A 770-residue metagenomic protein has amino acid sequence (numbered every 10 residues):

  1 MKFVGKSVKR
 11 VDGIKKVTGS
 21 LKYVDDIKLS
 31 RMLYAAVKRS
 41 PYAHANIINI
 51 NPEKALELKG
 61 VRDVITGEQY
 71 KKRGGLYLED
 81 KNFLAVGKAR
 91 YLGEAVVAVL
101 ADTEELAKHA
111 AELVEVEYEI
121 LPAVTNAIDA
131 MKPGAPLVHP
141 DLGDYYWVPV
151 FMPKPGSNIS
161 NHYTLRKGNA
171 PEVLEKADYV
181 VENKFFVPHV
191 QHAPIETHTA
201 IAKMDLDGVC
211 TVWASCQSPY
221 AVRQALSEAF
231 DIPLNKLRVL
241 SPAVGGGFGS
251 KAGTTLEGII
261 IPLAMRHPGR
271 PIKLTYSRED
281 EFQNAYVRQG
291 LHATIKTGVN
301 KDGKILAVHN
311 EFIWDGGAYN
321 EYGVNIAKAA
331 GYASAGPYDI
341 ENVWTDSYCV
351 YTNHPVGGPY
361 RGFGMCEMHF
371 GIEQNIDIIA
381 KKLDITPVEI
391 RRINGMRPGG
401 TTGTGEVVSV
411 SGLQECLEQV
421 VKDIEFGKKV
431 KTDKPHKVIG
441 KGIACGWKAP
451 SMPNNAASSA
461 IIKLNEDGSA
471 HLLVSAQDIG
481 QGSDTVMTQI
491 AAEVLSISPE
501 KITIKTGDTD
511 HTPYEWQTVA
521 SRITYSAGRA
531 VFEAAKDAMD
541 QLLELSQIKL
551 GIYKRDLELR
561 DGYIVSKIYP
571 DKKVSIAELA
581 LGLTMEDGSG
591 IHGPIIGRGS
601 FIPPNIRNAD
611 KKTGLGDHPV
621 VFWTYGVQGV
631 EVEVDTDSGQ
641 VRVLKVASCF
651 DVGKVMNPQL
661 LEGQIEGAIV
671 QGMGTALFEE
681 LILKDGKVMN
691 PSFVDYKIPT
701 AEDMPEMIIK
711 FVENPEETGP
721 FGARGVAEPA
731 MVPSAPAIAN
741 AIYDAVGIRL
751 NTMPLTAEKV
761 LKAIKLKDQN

Functional and structural regions predicted by a protein language model:
M1-P155, V180-N183: Flexible, low-hydrophobicity surface segments
K6, D12-T18, P149, K154-A200 (+5 more regions): Glycine-rich loop/linker segments at domain edges
A35, C210-A214, S469-V474, V643-K645: Short, aliphatic-rich beta-strand segments
G67-E68, D231-K236, M265-K273, K301 (+4 more regions): C-terminal catalytic domains of large/alpha subunits in multi-subunit enzymes
G74-L78, A110-L113, A193, A214 (+13 more regions): Short acidic, glycine/serine/threonine-rich loops at helix termini
V86-K88, P233-S241, M265-S277, E281-N284: Conserved catalytic cysteine-centered active-site region of acyl-thioester-dependent Claisen-condensing enzymes
V138-F230, M396-S469, D478, M689-D703 (+1 more regions): Helix-loop-helix junctions that connect adjacent transmembrane helices in secondary transporters/permeases, recognized
A243-T275, S483-A491: Thiamine diphosphate
